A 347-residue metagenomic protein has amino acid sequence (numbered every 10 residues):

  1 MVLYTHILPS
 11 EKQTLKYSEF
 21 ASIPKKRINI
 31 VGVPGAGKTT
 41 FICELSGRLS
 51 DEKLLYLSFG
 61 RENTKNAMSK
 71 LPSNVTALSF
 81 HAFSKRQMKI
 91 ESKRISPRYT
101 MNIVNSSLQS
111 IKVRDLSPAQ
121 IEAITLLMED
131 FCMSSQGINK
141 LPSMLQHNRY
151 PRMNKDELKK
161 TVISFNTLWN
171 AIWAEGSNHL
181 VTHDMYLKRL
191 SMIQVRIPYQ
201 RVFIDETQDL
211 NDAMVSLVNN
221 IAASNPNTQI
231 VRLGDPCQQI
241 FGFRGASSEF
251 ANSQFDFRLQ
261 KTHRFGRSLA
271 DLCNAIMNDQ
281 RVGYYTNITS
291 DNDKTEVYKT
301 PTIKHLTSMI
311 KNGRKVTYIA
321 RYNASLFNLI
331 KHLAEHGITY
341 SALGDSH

Functional and structural regions predicted by a protein language model:
M1-K93, N274: P-loop NTPase Walker
T5, T14-S18, R27, K159-S248: Conserved helicase NTPase motor core
K26, E52-L54, S73, I197-R201 (+2 more regions): Short coil/turn segments at beta-strand junctions that form active-site/ligand-binding loops
V31-A36, T40-I42, F59-N63, V75 (+5 more regions): Conserved helicase motor core of SF1/SF2 NTP-dependent helicases
R48-L49, K70, I90, A171 (+5 more regions): Active-site catalytic microenvironments for nucleophilic, acid-base chemistry
R61-C132, H336, S341-S346: Conserved P-loop NTPase-based nucleic-acid remodeling module centered on helicase motor cores
S96-M185, V195: Coupling/switch/interface segments within P-loop NTPase motor domains and analogous charged loops in nucleic-acid
R196, I303-K311: Short amphipathic alpha-helix with an adjacent loop that forms part of the alpha/beta core around
